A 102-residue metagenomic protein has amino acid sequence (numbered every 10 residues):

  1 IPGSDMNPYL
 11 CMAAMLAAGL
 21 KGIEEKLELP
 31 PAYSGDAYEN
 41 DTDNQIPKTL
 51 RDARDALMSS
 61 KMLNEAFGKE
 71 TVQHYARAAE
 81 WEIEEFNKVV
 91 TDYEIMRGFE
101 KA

Functional and structural regions predicted by a protein language model:
I1-A102: Catalytic-core signal marking the mid-to-C-terminal active-site face
